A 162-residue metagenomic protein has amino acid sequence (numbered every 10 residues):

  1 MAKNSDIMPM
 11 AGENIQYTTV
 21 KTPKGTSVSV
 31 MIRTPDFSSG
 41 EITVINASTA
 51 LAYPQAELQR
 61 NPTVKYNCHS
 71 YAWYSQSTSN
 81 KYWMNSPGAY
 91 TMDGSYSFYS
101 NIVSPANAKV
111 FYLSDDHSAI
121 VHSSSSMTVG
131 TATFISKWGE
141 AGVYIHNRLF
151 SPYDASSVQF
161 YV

Functional and structural regions predicted by a protein language model:
M1-Q16, K21-G40, D115-V162: Active-site or metal-binding loop neighborhoods of secreted/extracellular toxin and effector enzymes
K3-A89: N-terminal capping segments
N14, T34, A50, C68 (+4 more regions): Generic intrinsically disordered, low-complexity segments enriched for polar/acidic and small residues
Y71-W73, Y96-Y99, Y161: Aromatic side chains
K81-G142: ...with weaker cross-activation on analogous glycine-rich loops/strands in unrelated enzymes
